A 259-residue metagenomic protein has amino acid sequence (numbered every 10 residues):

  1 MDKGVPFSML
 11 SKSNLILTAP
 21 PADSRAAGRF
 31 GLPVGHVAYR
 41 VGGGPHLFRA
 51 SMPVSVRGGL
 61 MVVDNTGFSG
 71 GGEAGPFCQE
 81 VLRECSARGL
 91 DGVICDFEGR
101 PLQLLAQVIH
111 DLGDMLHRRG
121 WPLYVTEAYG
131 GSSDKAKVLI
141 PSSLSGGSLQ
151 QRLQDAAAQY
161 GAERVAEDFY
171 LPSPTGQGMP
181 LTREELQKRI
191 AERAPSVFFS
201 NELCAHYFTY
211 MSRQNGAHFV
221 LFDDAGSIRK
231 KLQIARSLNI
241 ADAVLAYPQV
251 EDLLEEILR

Functional and structural regions predicted by a protein language model:
D2-S142: Chitinase-like catalytic core of GlcNAc-active glycosidases
A87-R88, M115-L123, Q154-D155, K230-D242: A structural motif corresponding to the C-terminal end of an alpha-helix and its immediate exit/capping segment
C95, Y160, A235: Conserved, mostly hydrophobic/aromatic
L102, S132-S133, E167-L171, E251-E255: Short catalytic/ligand-binding loop motif for oxyanion handling, primarily in non-cytosolic enzymes, centered on
Q103-P122, V197-F208, D252-R259: Short acidic, glycine/proline-enriched helix-loop-strand junctions
S142-A157: Catalytic-core region of carbohydrate-active enzymes that cleave or remodel glycosidic bonds
Q159-K231: Glycan-binding loop/region signatures in secreted carbohydrate-active enzymes
K231-R259: Acidic/aromatic/glycine-rich contiguous surface patches that form carbohydrate-binding/processing clefts and analogous
